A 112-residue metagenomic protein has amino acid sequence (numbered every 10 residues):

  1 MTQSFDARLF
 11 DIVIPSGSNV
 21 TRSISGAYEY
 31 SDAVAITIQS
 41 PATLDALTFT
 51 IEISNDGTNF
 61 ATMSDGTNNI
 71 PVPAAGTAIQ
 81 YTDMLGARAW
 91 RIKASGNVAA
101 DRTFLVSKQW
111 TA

Functional and structural regions predicted by a protein language model:
M1-S16, K108-A112: Short, intrinsically disordered N-terminal pre-domain segments
R8-I14, T62-V72: Solvent-exposed serine/threonine-rich low-complexity stretches and specific carbohydrate-binding patches
V13-Y30, L44-T50, P73-A78, V98-D101: Surface-exposed ligand/attachment interfaces on beta-rich extracellular proteins
R22, G57, G66-V72, A100-R102 (+1 more regions): A structural motif
G26-Q39, T43, L47, A61-S64 (+1 more regions): A structural signal for the main folded, soluble domain(s) of proteins
D32-I38, D83-R102: Noncatalytic modules at the cell exterior or secretory-pathway interfaces, chiefly beta-strand-rich lectin/adhesion
E52-S54: Conserved Ser/Thr-centered positions that define the repeating blades of beta-propeller domains
T67-W90: Charged low-complexity stretches with an acidic bias
